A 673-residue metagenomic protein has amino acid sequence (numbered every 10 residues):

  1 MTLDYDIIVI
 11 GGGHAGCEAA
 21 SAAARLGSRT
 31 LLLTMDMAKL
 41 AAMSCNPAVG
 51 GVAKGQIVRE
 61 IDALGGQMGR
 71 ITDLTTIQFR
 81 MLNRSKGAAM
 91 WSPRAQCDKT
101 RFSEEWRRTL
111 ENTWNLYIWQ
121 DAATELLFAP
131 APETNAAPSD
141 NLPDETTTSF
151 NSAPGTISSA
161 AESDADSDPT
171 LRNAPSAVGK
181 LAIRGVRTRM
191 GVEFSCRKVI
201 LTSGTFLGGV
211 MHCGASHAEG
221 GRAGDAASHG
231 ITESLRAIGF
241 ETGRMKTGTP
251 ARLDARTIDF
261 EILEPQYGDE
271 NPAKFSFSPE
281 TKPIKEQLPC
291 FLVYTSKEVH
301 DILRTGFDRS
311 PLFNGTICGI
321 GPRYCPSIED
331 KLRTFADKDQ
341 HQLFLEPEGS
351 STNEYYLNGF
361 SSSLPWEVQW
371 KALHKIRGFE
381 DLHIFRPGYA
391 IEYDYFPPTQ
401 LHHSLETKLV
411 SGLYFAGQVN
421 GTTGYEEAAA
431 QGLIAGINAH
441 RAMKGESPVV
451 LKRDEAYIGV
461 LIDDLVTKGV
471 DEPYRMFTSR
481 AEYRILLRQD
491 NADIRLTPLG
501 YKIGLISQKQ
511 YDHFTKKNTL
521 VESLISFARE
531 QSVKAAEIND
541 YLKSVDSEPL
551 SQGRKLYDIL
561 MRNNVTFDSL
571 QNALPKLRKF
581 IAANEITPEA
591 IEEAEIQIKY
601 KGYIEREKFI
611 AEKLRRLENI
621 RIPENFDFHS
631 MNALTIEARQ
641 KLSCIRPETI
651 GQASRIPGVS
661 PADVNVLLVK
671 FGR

Functional and structural regions predicted by a protein language model:
T2-A15: Beta1/beta-strand and adjacent pyrophosphate-binding region of the FAD-binding site in flavoprotein oxidoreductases
Y5, R189-K198: Core beta-strand elements of the Rossmann-like FAD/NAD(P) dinucleotide-binding domain in flavoenzyme oxidoreductases
S21-E125, A129, M190, T202-R222 (+4 more regions): Conserved N-terminal/central alpha/beta ligand/cofactor-binding core
D36-A38, K54, T232-W370, T467-D540 (+2 more regions): An anion/pyrophosphate-binding glycine-rich loop and adjacent beta-alpha core in soluble alpha-beta enzymes
L127-A131, V178-V192: Conserved beta-strand-loop-beta-strand element in the redox core of flavoprotein oxidoreductases
Y356-T422, V450-D463, T587-K641, R646: A glycine-rich dinucleotide-binding beta-alpha-beta segment and adjacent secondary-structure elements that constitute
A428-V449: Internal hydrophobic alpha-helix adjacent to the cofactor/substrate pocket in enzyme cavities
R480, L486, T497-K502, I506-N665 (+1 more regions): Extended, charge-enriched "interface" segments that sit outside catalytic cores
